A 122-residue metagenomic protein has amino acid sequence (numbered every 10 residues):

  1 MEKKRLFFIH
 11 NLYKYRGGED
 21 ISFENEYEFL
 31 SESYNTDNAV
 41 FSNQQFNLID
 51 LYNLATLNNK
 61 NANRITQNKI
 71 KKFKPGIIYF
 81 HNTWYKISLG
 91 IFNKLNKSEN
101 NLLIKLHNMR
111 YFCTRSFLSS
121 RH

Functional and structural regions predicted by a protein language model:
M1-Q44, F73, K94-N101: N-terminal subdomain of nucleotide-sugar transferases
L6-F8, K69-I87, N101-H107: Short N-terminal targeting/anchoring amphipathic segment
R16, S88-L89, F112-C113: Glycine/Thr-rich phosphate-binding loops of Rossmann-like dinucleotide-binding domains
Y27, I87-G90: Soluble, non-transmembrane catalytic domains of enzymes that act on hydrophobic metabolites at membranes
L30, Y85, Y111: Alpha-helical and His/Cys-centered functional microenvironments
F41-N68, Y79-W84: A short, charged, and often flexible helix/loop element on the N-terminal side of the glycosyltransferase catalytic
Q45-I49, I104-H122: Acceptor-binding helix/loop patch of EC 2.4 sugar-transfer enzymes, predominantly nucleotide-sugar-dependent
L54-N58, N96-K97, S119-H122: Short, hinge-like loop/turn segments at secondary-structure boundaries
